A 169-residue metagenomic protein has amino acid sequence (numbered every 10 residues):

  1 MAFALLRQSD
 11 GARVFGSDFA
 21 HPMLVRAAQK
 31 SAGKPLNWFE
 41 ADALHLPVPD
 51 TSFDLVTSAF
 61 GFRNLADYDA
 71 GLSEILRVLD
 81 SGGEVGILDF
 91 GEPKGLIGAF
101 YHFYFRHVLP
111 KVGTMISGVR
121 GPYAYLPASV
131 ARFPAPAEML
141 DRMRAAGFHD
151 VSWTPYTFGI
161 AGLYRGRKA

Functional and structural regions predicted by a protein language model:
M1-L46: Class I SAM-dependent methyltransferase SAM/SAH-binding core
L44-V56: A short acidic, Gly/Pro-enriched loop at the edge of an enzyme's catalytic core that lines a small-molecule cofactor
D54-Y68, G91: A short SAM/SAH-binding and catalytic strip from SAM-dependent methyltransferases
F62, F90-G95, S117, F158: Short "lid" loop at the C-terminus of a central beta-strand within the Rossmann-like core of SAM-dependent
D69-E84: A short glycine-rich, Lys/Arg-flanked "PGG" loop and its adjoining helix->strand segment in the class I
E84-G113: Conserved class I S-adenosyl-L-methionine
G113-Y123, S129-A146: Short alpha-helix
R142-A169: C-terminal lobe and adjacent flexible extensions of AdoMet/dcAdoMet transferase-like proteins
